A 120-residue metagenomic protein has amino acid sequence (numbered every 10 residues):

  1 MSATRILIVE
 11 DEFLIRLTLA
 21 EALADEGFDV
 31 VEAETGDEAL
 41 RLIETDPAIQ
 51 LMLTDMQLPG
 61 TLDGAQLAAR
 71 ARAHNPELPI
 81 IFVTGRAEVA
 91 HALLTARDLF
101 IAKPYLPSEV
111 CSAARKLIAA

Functional and structural regions predicted by a protein language model:
E10: Conserved acidic carboxylate
F13-V31: Two-component/phosphorelay signaling modules centered on CheY-like receiver
E32-L51, H91: Acidic, metal-coordinating helix/loop segments flanking the phosphotransfer/catalytic sites of two-component signaling
T35, L62-L67: Acidic catalytic/metal-coordinating carboxylates
D55-M56: Active-site residues of response regulator receiver
A65-P76: Short amphipathic alpha-helix used as the core "switch/output" element in two-component signaling
Y105-I118: C-terminal output helix
